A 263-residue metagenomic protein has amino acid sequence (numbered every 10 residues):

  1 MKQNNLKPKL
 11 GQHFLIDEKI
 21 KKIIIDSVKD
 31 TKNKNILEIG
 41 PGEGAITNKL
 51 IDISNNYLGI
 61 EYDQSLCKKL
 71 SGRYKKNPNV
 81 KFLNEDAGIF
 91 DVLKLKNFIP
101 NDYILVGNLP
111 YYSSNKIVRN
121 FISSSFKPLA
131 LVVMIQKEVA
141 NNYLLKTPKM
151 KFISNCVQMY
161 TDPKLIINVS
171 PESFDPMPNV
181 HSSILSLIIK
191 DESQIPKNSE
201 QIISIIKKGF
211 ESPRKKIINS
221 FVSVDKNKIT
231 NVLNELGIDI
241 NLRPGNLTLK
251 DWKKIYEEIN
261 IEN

Functional and structural regions predicted by a protein language model:
M1-S204, K208, G245: Catalytic cores of RNA-modifying enzymes
E18-K19, I255-E257: Short hydrophobic alpha-helical segments that form membrane-spanning helices or hydrophobic packing faces of helical
S183-N231, L236-D251, I255-Y256: An accessory alpha-helical subdomain
E258-N263: Generic C-terminal helix-cap and adjacent flexible tail
